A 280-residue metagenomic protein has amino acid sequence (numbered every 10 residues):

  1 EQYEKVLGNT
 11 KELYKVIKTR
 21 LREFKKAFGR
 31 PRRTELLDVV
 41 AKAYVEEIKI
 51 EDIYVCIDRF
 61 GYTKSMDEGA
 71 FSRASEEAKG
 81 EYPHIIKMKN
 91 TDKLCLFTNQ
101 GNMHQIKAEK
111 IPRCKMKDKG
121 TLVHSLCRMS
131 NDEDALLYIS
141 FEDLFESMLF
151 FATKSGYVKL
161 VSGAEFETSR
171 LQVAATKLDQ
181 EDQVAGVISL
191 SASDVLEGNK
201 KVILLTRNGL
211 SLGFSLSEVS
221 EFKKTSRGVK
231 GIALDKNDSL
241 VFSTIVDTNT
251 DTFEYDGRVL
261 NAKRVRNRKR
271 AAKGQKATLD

Functional and structural regions predicted by a protein language model:
E1-D280: C-terminal interaction appendages of subunits in large macromolecular complexes
